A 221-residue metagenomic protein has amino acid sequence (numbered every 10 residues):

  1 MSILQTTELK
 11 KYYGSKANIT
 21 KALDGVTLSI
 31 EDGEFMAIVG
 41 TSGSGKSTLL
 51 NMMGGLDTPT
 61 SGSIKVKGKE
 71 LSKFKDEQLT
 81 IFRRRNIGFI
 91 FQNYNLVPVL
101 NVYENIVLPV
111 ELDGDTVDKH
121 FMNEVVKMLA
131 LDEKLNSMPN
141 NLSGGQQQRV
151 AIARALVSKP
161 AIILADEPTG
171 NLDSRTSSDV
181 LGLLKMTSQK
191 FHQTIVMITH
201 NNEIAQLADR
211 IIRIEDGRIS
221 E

Functional and structural regions predicted by a protein language model:
M1-S2, E221: Short, Lys/Arg-enriched, disordered terminal segments
I3-I214: ABC family nucleotide-binding domain
M36, S220-E221: C-terminal end-of-chain micro-motif
